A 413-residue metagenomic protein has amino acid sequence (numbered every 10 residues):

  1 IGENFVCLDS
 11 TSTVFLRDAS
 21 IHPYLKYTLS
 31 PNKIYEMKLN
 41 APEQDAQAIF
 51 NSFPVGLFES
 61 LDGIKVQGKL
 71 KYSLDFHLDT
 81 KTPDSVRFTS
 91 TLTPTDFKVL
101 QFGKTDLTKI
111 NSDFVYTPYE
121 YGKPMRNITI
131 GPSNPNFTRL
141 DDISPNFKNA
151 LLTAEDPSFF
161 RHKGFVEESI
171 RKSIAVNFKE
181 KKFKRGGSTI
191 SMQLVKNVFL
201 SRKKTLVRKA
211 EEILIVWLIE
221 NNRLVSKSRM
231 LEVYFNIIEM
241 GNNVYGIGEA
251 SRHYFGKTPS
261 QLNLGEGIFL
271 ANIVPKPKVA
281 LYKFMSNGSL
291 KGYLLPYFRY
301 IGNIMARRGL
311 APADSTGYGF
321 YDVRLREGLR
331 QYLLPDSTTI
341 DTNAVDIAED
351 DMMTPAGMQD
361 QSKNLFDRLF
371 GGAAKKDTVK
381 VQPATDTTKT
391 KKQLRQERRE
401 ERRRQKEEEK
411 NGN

Functional and structural regions predicted by a protein language model:
I1-N413: Juxtamembrane regions of bacterial inner-membrane/periplasmic proteins, predominantly the peptidoglycan biogenesis
